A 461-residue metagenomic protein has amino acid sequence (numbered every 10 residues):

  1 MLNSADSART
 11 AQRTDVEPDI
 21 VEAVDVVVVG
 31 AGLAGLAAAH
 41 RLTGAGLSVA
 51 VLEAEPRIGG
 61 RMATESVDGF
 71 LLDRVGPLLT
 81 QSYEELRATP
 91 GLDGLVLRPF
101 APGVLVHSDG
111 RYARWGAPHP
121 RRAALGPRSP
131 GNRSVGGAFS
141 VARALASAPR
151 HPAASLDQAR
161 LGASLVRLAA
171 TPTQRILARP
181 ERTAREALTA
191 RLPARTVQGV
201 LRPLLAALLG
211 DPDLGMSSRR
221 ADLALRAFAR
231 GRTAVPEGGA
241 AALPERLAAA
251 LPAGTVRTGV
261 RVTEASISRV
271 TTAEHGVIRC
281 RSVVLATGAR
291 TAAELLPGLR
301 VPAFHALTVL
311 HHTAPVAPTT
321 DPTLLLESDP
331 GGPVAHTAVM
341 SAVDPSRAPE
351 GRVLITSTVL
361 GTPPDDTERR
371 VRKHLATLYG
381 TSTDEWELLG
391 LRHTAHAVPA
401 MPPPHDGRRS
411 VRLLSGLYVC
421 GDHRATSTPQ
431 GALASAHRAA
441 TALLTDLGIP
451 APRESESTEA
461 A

Functional and structural regions predicted by a protein language model:
L2-D19, W115-G116, P345-A461: Conserved flavin/dinucleotide-binding core of flavoenzymes
L2-R13, E17, T263-E368, T377-L378 (+1 more regions): Mid-domain catalytic core of redox enzymes that form a hydrophobic substrate pocket/lid adjacent to a catalytic redox
V24-V51: N-terminal Rossmann-like FAD-binding beta1-loop-alpha1 element of flavoenzymes
T43-V67: Glycine-rich FAD pyrophosphate-binding loop
E65-A88: N-terminal glycine-rich dinucleotide-binding loop that anchors FAD/FMN and/or NAD(P) in oxidoreductases
P77-E84, I176-E186, A190-L192, M216 (+2 more regions): Short beta-strand to alpha-helix junction loop
Y83-T89, V96-L214, A229: Mobile amphipathic helical/loop "lid" adjacent to a hydrophobic cofactor/ligand pocket
R220-A273, I278-S282: Helical element adjacent to the flavin cofactor pocket in flavoenzyme catalytic cores
